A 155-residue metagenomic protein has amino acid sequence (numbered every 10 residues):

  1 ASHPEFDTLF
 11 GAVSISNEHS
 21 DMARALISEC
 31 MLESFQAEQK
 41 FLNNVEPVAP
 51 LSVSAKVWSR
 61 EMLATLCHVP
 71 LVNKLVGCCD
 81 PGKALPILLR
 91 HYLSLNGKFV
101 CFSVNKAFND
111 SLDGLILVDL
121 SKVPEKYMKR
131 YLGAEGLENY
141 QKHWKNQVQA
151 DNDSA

Functional and structural regions predicted by a protein language model:
A1-D113: Acyl-donor binding region in acyl/amide transferases
S28-L32, V118-K122, G133-N139: Short, low-complexity, polar/charged sequence segments that are solvent-exposed and flexible
E33-S34, V123-E125, Q149-D151: Short, intrinsically disordered/low-complexity patches at protein termini and at juxtamembrane boundaries
Q36-N44, P124-E138: Short, basic, helix/turn surface patches
V53-W58, Y131-L132, D151: Short, highly charged low-complexity linear segments
S103-N105, L115, M128-L132: Composition- and surface-driven signal marking solvent-exposed, interaction-prone regions in large proteins
D110-P124: C-terminal "cap" of GNAT-fold acetyltransferases
E135-A155: Short, cationic low-complexity segments
